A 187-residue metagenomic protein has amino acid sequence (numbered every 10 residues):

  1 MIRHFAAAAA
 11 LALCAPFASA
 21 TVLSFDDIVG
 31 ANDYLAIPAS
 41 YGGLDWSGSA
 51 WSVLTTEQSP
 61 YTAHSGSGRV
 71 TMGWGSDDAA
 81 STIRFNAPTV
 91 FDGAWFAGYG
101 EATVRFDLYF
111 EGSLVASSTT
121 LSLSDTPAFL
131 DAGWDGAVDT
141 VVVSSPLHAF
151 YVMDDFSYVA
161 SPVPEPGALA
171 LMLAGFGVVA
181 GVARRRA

Functional and structural regions predicted by a protein language model:
I2-A7, L13-V22, A149-F150, D154-V182: Short, threonine-centered small-residue motifs that mark membrane-proximal processing/anchoring sites and TM-junction
A9-L13, Q58-Y61: Intrinsically disordered, low-complexity boundary segments flanking structured domains
T21-S161: Surface-exposed, well-ordered secondary-structure segments
R184-A187: Short, charged juxtamembrane terminal tails flanking transmembrane helices
